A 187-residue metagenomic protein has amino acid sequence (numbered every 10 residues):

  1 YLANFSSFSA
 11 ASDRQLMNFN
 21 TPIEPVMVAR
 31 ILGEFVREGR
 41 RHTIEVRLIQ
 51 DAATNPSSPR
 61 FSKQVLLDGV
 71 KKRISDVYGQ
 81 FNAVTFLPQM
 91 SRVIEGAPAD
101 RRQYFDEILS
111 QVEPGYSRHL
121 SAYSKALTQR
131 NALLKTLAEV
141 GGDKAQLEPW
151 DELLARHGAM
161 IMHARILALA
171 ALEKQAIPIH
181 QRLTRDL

Functional and structural regions predicted by a protein language model:
N4-D100, Y104-V112, Y116, L172-P178: Nucleotide-state sensing region of NTPase/ATPase domains
A11, N18-I23, A52, G141-L187: Conserved NTPase motor "head" modules and their coupling/switch loops across ABC/AAA+ ATPases, GTPases, and GHKL ATPases
F105, V112-R165: Long, non-coiled-coil amphipathic alpha-helical linker/lever segments that couple catalytic cores to other domains
